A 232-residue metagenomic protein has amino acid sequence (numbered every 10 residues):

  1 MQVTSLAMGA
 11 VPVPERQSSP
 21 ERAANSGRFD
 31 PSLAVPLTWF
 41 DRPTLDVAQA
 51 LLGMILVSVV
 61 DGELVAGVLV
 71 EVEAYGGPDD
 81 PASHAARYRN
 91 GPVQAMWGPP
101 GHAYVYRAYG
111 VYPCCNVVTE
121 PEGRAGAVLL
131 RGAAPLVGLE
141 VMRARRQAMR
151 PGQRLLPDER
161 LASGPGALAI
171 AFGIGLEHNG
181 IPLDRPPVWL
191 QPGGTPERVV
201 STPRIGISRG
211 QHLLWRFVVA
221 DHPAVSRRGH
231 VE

Functional and structural regions predicted by a protein language model:
Q2-E232: Conserved, well-structured core segments that form or line functional sites
